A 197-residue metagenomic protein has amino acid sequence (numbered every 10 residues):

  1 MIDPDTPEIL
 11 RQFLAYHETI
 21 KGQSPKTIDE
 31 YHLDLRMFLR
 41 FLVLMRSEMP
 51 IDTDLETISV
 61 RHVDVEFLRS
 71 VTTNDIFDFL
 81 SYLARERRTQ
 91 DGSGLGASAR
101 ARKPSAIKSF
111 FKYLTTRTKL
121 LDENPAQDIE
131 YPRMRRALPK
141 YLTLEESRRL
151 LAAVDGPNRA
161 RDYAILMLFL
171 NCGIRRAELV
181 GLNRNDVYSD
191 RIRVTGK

Functional and structural regions predicted by a protein language model:
M1-K197: Conserved catalytic core of the tyrosine transesterase superfamily
